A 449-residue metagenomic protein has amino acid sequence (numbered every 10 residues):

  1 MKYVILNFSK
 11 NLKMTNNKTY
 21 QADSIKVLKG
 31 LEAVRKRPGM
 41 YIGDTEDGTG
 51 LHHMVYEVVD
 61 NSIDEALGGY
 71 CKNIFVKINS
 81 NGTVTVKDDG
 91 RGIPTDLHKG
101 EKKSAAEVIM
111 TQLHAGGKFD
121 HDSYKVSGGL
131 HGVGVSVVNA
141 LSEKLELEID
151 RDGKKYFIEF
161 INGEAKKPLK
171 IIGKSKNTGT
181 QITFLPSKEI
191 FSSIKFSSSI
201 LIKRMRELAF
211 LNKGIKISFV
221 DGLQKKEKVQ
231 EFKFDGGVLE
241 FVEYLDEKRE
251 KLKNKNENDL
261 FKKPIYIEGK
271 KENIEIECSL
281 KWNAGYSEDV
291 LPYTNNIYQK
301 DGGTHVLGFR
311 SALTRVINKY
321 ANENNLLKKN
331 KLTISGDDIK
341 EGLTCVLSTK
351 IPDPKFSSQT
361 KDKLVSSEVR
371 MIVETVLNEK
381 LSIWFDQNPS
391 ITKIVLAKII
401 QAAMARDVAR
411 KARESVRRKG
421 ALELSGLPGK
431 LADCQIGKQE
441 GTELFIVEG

Functional and structural regions predicted by a protein language model:
M14-S24, L31, M54-Y56, D64-A66 (+10 more regions): GHKL-family ATPase ATP-binding module
K36-V55: Conserved short strand/loop->alpha-helix "switch" segment adjacent to the catalytic nucleotide/phosphoryl-transfer site
G92-L97, E101: A short glycine-centered beta->alpha linker in the GHKL/HATPase_c
